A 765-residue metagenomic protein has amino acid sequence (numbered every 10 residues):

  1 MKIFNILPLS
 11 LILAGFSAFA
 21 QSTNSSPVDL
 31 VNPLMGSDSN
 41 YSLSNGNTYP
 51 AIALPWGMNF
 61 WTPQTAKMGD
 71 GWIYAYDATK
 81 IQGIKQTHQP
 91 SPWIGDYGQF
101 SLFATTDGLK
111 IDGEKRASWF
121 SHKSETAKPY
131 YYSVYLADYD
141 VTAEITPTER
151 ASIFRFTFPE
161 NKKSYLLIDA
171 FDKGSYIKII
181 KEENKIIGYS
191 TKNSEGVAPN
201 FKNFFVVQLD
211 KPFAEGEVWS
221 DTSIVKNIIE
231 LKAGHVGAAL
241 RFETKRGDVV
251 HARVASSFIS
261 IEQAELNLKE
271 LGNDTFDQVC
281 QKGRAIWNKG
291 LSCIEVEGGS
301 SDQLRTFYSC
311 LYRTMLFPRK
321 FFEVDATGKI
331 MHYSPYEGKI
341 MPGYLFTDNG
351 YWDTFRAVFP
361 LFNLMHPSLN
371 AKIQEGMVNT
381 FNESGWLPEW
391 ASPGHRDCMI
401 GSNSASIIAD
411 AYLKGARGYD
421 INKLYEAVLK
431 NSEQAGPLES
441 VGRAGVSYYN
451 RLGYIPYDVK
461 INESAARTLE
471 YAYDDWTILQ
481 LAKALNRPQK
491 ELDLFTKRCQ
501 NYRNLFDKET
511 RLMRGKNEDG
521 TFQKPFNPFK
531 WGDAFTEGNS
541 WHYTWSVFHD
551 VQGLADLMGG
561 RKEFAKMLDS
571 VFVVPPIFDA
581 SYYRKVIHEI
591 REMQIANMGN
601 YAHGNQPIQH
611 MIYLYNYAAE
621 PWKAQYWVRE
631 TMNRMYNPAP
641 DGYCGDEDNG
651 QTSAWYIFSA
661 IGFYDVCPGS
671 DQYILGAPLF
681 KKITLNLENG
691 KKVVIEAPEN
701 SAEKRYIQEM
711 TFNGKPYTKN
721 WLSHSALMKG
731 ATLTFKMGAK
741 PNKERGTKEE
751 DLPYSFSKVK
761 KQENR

Functional and structural regions predicted by a protein language model:
M1-T23, R765: Bacterial Sec-dependent N-terminal signal peptides
Q21-F359, N363-S406, Y412-L469, T477 (+9 more regions): Accessory carbohydrate-recognition regions in carbohydrate-active enzymes
D474: ATP-dependent phospho-/nucleotidyl transfer catalytic cores
Y706: Extracellular attachment/recognition segments
